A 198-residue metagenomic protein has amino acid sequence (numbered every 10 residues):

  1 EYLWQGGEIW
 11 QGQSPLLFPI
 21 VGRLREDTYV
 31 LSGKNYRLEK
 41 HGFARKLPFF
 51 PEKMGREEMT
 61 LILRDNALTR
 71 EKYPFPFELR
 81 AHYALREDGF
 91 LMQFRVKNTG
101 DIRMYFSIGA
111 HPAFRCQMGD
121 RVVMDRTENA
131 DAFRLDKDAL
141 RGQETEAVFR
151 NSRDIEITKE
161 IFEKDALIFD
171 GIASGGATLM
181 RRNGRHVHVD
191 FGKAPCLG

Functional and structural regions predicted by a protein language model:
E1, Y83, F90-N98: Short, well-ordered beta-strand segments enriched in hydrophobic/aromatic residues
E1-L31, N35-L38, S174-P195: Beta-strand-rich N-terminal accessory domains
R23, F43-R45, F75-F77, I108 (+3 more regions): Residues that act as N-cap/strand-start positions at coil-to-secondary-structure junctions
K34-E87: Extended, loop-rich substrate-binding clefts of extracytoplasmic carbohydrate-active enzymes
M59-L61, L79-A81, M92, I108-A110 (+1 more regions): Hydrophobic residues positioned within well-ordered beta-strands of beta-sheet architectures
D65-A67, L85-E87, N98-G100, P112-C116: Beta-strand elements of well-folded, non-transmembrane domains
I102-I108: Short, hydrophobic/aromatic beta-strand segments
Y105, A113-A194: Active-site/ligand-binding surface loops and adjacent short beta/alpha elements that line catalytic pockets across
